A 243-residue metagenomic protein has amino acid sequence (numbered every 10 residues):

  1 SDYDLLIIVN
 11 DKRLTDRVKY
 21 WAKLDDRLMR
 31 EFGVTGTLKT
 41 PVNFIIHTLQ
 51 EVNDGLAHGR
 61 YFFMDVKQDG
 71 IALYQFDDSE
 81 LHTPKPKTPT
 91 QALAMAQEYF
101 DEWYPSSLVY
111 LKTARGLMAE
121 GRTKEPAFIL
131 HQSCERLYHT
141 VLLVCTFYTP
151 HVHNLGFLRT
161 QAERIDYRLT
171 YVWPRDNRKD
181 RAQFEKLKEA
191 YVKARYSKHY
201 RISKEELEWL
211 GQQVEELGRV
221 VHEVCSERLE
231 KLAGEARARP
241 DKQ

Functional and structural regions predicted by a protein language model:
S1-L56: Metal-dependent nucleotidyltransferase catalytic core
N10-T15, Q50, C134, A162-R168: Short, charged/polar surface micro-motifs in flexible loops or helix N-caps
D54-F100: Short, charge-rich, low-complexity alpha-helical interaction segments
D78, T90-M95, D101, P105-L108 (+2 more regions): Long, charged low-complexity segments
P126-Y148: Hydrophobic alpha-helical packing segments in soluble, helical-rich domains
